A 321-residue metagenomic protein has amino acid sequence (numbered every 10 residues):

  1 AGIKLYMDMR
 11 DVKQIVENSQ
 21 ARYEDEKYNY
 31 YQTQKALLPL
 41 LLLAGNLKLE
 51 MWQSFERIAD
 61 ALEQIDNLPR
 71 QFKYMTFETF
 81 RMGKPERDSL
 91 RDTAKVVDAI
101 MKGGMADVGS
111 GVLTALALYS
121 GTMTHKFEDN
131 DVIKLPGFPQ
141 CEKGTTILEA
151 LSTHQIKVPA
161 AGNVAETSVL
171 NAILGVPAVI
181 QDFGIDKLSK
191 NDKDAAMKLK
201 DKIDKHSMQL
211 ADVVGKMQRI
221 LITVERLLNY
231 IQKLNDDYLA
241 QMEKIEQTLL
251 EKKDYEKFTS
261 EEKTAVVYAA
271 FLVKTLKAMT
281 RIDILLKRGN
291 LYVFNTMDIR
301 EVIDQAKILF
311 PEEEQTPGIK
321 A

Functional and structural regions predicted by a protein language model:
G2-K35, F127-I222: Membrane-engaging insertion elements
G2-R10, P69, F80-R87, S189 (+1 more regions): Short, structured coil/loop segments at alpha-helix boundaries
Y6-M7, K13-E17, A21-E24, Y31 (+9 more regions): Amphipathic alpha-helical hairpins/coiled-coils and adjacent low-complexity
R22-K73, A178-P317: Amphipathic, membrane-inserting segments
L38-A165: Add "or lipid-surface remodeling" -> "...that mediate pore formation, membrane permeabilization, membrane fusion
K320-A321: C-terminal non-catalytic interaction/assembly regions of soluble proteins
